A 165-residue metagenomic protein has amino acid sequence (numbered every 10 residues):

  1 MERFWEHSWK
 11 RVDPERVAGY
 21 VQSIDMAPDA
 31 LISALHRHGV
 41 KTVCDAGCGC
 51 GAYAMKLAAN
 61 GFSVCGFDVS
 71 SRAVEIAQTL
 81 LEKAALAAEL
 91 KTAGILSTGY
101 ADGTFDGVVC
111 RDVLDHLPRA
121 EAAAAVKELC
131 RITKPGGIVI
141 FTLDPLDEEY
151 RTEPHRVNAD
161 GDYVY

Functional and structural regions predicted by a protein language model:
M1-V40, G49-S97, E121-A124, I138-Y165: Class I (Rossmann-like) S-adenosyl-L-methionine-dependent methyltransferase catalytic domain, capturing the SAM-binding
A46: Conserved beta-strand/loop positions that form the S-adenosyl-L-methionine
L96-V108: A short acidic, Gly/Pro-enriched loop at the edge of an enzyme's catalytic core that lines a small-molecule cofactor
C110-V113: A short beta-strand submotif of the Rossmann-like class I SAM-dependent methyltransferase core that lines
D115-L117: A short His-aromatic
A123-P135: A short glycine-rich, Lys/Arg-flanked "PGG" loop and its adjoining helix->strand segment in the class I
